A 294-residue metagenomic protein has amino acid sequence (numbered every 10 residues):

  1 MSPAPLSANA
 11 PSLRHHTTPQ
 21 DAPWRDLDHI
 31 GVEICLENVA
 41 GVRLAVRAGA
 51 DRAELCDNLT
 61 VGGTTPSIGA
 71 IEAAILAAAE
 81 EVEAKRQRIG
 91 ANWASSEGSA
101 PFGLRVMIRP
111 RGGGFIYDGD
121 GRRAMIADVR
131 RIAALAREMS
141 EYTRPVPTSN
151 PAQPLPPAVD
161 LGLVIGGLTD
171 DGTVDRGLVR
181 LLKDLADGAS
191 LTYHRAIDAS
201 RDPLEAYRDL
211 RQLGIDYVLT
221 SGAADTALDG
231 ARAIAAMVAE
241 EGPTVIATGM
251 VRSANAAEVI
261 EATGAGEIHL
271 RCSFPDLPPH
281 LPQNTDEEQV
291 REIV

Functional and structural regions predicted by a protein language model:
S2-C35, L76, G90, S95-E97: N-terminal amphipathic alpha-helix/helix-capping segment at the start of soluble metabolic enzymes
A22-R25, E72-R86, G90-G98, A133 (+5 more regions): Surface-exposed amphipathic alpha-helices with a cationic face
I30-L36, A53-L55, F102-I108, L163-I165 (+4 more regions): Hydrophobic faces of well-ordered beta-strands that scaffold small-molecule active sites in alpha/beta enzyme cores
E37-R47, G113-A134, R201-L213, I234-E241 (+2 more regions): Catalytic cores of alpha/beta
V39-R43, L59-E81, D120-R122, T169-L185 (+4 more regions): Active-site-adjacent beta->alpha loops and helix N-cap segments on the catalytic face of soluble alpha/beta enzymes
V46-A53, A78, A100, P157-D160 (+4 more regions): Glycine-enriched alpha-helix->loop->beta-strand junction motifs that scaffold or abut catalytic
S67-W93, E97-G177: Glycine/small-residue-rich loop that forms an oxyanion/phosphate-binding "nest" at active or ligand-binding sites
R109-G113, S140-E141, P154, V159 (+2 more regions): C-terminal alpha-helical cap/extension of soluble enzyme domains
